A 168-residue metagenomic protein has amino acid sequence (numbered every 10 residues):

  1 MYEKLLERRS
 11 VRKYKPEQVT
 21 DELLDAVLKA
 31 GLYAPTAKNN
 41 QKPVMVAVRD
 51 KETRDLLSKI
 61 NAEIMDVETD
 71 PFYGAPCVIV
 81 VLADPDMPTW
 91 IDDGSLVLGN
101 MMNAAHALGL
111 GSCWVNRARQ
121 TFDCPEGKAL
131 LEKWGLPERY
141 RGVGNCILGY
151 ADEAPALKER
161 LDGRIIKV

Functional and structural regions predicted by a protein language model:
M1-V168: Acidic, surface-exposed loops and disordered segments
